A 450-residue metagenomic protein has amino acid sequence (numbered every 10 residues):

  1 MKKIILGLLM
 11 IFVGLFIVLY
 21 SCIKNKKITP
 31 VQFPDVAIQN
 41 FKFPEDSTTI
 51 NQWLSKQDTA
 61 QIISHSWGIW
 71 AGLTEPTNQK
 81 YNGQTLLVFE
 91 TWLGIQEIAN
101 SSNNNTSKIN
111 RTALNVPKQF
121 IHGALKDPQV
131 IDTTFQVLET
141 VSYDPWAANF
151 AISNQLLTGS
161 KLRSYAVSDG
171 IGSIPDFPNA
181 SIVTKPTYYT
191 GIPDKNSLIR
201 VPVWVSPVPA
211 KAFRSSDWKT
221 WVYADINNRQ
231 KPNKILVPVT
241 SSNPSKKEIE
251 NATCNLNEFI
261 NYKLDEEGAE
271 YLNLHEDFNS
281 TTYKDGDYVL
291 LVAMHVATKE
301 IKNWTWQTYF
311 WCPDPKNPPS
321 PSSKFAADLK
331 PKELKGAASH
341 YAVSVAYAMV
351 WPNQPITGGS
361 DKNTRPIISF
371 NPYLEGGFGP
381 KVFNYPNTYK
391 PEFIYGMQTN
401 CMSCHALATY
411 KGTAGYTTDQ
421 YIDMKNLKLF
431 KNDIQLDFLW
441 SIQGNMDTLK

Functional and structural regions predicted by a protein language model:
M1-I4: Positively charged n-region of N-terminal signal peptides that target proteins for export
L6-V13: Sec-dependent N-terminal signal peptides
V18-S21: C-terminal motif of bacterial Sec signal peptides marking the signal peptidase cleavage site
K24-S403, A408-K450: Conserved small-residue
